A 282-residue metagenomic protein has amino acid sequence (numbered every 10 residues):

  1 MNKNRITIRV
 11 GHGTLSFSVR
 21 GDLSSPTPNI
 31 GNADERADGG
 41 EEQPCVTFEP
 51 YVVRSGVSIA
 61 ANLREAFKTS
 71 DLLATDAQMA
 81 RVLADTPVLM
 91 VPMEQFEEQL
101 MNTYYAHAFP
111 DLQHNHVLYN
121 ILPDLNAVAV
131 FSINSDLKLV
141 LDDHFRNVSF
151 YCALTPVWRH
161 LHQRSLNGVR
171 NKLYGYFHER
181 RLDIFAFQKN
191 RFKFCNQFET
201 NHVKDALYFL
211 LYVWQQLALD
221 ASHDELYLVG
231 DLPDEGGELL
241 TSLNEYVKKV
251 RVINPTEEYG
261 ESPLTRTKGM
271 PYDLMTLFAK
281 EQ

Functional and structural regions predicted by a protein language model:
M1-Q282: Hydrophobic/aromatic-enriched cytosolic interaction surfaces used to assemble or bind macromolecules
